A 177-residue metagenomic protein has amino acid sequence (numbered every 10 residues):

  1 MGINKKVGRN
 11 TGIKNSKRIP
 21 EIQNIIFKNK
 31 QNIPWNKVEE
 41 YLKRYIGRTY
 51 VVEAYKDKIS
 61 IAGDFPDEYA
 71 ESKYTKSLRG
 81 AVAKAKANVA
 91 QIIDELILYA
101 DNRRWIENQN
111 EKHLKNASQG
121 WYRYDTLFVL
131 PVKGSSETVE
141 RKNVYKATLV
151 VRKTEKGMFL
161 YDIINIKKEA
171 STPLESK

Functional and structural regions predicted by a protein language model:
M1-K177: Ribonuclease/tRNase effector modules and their secretory precursors
